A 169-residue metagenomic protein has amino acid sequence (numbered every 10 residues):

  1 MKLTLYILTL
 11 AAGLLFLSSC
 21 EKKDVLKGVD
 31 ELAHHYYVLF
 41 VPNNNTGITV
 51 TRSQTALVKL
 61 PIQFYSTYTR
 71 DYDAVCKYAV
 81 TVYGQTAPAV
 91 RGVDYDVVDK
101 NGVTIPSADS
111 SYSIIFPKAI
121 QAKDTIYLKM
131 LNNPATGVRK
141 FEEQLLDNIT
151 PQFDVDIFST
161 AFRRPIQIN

Functional and structural regions predicted by a protein language model:
M1-C20: Sec-dependent bacterial lipoprotein signal peptides
L14-N43, F162-P165, N169: Bacterial Sec-dependent N-terminal signal peptides
G28, I149-A161: Beta-sandwich strand segments
G28-S66: Beta-sheet-dominated interaction scaffolds and their linkers
Q54-L60, Q121-I126, G137-F141, A161: Short, solvent-exposed loop/turn segments enriched in Ser/Thr/Gly
Y72-Q85, Y95, K123-I149: Contiguous beta-strand segments of beta-sheet-rich domains
K77-D109: Surface patches in mature domains of proteins
G102-A108, I114-A122: Short proline/glycine- and polar residue-rich coil/turn motifs
